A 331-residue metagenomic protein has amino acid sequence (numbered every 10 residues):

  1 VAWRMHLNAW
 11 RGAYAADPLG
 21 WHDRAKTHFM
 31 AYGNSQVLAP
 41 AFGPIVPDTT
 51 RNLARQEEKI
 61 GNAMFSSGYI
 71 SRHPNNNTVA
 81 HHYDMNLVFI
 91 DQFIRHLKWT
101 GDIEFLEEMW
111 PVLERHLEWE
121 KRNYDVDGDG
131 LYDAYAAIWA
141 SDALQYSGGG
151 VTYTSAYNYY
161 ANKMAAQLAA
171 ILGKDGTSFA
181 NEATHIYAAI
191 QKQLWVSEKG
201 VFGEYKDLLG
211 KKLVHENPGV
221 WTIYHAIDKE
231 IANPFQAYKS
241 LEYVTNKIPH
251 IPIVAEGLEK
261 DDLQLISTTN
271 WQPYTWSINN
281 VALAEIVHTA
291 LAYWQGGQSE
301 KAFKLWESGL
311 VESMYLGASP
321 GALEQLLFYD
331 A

Functional and structural regions predicted by a protein language model:
V1-E107, H215-K229, Y238, D262-G296 (+3 more regions): Substrate-binding groove/exosite segments of carbohydrate-active enzymes
V1-N8, G43-V46, Y124-A140, S147-Y153 (+4 more regions): Catalytic cores of carbohydrate-active enzymes
R24, V88, V112, Y157 (+4 more regions): Charged catalytic carboxylate motif
Q36-V37, L113, A137: Aromatic-lined carbohydrate-binding surfaces of glycoside hydrolases
H81, M85, F105, V112 (+1 more regions): Short, well-structured alpha-helical patches and their helix-loop capping segments that border functional surfaces
